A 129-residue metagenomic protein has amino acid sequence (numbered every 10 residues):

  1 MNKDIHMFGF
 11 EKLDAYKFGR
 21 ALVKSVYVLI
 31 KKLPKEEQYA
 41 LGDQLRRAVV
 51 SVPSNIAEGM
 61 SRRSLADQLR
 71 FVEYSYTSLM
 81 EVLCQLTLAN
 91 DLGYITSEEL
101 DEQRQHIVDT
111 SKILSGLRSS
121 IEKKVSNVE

Functional and structural regions predicted by a protein language model:
M1-E58, R62-E129: Short, C-terminally biased terminal segments at protein or domain edges
